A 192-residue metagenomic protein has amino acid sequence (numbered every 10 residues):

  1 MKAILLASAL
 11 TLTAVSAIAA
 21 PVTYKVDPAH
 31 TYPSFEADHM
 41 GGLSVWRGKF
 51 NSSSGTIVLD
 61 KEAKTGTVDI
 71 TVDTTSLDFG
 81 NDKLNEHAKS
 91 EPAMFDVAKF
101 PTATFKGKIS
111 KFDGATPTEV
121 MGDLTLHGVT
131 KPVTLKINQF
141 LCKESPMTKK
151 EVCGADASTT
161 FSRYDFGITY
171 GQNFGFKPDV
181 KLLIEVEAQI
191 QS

Functional and structural regions predicted by a protein language model:
M1-A19: Gram-negative bacterial Sec-dependent N-terminal signal peptides
A19-S192: Low-complexity, acidic/polar, glycine-enriched regions of mature
